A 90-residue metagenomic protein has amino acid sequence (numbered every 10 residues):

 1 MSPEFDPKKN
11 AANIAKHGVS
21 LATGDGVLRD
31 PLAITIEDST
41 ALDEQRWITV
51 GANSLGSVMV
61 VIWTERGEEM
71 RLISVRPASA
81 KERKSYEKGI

Functional and structural regions predicted by a protein language model:
M1-I90: Ribonuclease/tRNase effector modules and their secretory precursors
